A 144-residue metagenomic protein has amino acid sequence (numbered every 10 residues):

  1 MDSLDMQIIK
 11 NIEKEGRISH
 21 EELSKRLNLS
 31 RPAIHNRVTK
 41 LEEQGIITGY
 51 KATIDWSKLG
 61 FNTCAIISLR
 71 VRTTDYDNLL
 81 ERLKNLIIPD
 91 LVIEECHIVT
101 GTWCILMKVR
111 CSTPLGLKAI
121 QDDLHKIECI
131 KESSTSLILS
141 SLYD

Functional and structural regions predicted by a protein language model:
M1-D144: A compositional/biophysical signature of low hydrophobicity enriched in polar/charged and small residues
